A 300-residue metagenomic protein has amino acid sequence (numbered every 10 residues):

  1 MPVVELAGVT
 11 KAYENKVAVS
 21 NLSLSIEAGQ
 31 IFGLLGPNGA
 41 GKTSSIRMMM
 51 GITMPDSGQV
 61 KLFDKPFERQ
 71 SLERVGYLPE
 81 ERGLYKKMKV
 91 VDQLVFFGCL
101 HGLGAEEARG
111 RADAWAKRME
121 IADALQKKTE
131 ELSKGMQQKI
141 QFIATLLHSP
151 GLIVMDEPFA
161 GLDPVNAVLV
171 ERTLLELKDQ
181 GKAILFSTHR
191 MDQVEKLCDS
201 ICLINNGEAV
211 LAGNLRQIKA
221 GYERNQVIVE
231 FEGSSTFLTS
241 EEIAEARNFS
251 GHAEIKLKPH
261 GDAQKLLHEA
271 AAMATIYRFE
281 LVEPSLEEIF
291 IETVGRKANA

Functional and structural regions predicted by a protein language model:
M1-T10, R296-A300: ABC-family P-loop ATPase nucleotide-binding domain
P2-V4, K11-N205, L211: ABC transporter nucleotide-binding domains
T10, E68, V91, I184 (+5 more regions): Alpha-helix N-cap/helix-start and coil->helix boundary motif
Q59, L94, R109, V168 (+3 more regions): Generic structural signal for individual residues within well-ordered alpha-helical segments across diverse proteins
E171-K258: ABC transporter nucleotide-binding domain
R224-R296, A300: Short, charged/small-residue-rich alpha-helical element at the C-terminal edge of ABC transporter nucleotide-binding
